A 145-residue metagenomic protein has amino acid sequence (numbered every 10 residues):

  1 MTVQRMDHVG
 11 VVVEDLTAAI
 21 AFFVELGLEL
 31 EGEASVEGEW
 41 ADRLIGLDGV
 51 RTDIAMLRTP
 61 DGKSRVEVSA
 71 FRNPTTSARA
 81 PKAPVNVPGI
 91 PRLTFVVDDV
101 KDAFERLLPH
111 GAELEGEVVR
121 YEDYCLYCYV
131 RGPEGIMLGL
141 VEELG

Functional and structural regions predicted by a protein language model:
M1-I20, L26-A34, I90-F95, V141-G145: N-terminal beta-strand motif that seeds the catalytic metal site of vicinal oxygen chelate
R5-E14, D53-R72, R79-R106, L126-R131 (+1 more regions): Vicinal oxygen chelate
V12-K63, P109, C128: Core segments of cupin and vicinal oxygen chelate
G38-R43, T75-P81: A short, acidic/glycine-rich surface segment
L47-G49, V119-E122: Short loop/turn motifs at secondary-structure junctions and domain boundaries
N73, E122, L144-G145: A short acidic/small-residue loop/turn micro-motif
